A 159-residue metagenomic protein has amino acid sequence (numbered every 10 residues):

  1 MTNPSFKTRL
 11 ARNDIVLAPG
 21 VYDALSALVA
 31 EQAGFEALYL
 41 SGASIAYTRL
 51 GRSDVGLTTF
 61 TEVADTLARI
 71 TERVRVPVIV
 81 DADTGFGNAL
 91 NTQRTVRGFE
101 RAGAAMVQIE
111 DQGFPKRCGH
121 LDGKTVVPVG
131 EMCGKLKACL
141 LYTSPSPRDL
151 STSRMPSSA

Functional and structural regions predicted by a protein language model:
M1-G20, V29: N-terminal amphipathic alpha-helix/helix-capping segment at the start of soluble metabolic enzymes
N3, A27, A64-L67, T71 (+2 more regions): Generic structural signal for well-ordered alpha-helices, preferentially at hydrophobic/aromatic core positions
A11-A24, L57, V80-L90, R148: Active-site mouth loops of central-metabolism enzymes
L17-G20, L38-L40, V78-A82, V107-I109: Hydrophobic faces of well-ordered beta-strands that scaffold small-molecule active sites in alpha/beta enzyme cores
P19-Y22, T61-E62, T84-E100, V129-G130: Glycine-rich anion/phosphate-binding loops
D23, A30, D81, G103 (+1 more regions): Conserved, mostly hydrophobic/aromatic
Y39-T61, F86-N88, I109-V127: Glycine-rich, proline-tolerant flexible connector loops at the mouths of alpha/beta enzymes
Y142-P147: Conserved small/polar residues in nucleotide/adenosyl-binding loops
